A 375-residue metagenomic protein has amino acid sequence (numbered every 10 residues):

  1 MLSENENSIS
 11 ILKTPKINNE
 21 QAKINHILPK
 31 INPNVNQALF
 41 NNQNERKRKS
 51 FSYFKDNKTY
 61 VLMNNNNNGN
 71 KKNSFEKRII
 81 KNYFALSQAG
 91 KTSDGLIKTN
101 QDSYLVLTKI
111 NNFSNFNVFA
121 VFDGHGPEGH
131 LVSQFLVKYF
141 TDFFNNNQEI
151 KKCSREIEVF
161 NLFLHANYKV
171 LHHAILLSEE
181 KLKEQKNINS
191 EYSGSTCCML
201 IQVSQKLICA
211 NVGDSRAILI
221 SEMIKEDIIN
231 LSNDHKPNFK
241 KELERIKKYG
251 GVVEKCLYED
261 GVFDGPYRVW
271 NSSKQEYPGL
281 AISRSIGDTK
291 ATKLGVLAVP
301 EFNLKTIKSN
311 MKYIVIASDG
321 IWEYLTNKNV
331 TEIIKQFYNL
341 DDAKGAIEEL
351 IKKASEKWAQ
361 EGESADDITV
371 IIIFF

Functional and structural regions predicted by a protein language model:
M1-F375: PP2C/PPM-type serine/threonine phosphatase catalytic domain
